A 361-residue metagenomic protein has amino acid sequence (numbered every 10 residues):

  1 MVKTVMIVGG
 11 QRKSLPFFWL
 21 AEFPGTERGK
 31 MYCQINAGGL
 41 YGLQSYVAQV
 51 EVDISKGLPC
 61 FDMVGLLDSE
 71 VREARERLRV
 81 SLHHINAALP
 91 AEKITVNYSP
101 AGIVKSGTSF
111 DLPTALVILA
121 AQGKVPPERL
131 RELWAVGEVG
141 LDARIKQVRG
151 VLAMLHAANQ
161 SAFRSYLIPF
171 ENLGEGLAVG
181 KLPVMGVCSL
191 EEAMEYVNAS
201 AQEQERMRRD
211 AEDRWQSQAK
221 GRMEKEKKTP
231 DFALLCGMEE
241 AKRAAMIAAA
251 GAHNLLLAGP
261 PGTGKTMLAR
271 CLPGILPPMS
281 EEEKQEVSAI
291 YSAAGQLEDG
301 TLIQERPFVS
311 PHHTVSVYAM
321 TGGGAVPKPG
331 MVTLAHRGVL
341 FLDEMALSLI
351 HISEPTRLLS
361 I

Functional and structural regions predicted by a protein language model:
K3-I7, F18, E22, T26-L256 (+3 more regions): Peripheral, non-AAA+ core regions of ATP-driven protein-machinery
E138, I350-I361: Single conserved hydrophobic/aromatic residue that forms the stacking wall/gate of nucleotide- or nucleobase-binding
L257-Q296: Walker A/P-loop
G259, G322, E344: The Walker A (P-loop) glycine that initiates the GxxxxGKT/S ATP-binding motif of P-loop NTPases
Q296-D299, I303-T314: Conserved P-loop NTPase mechanochemical-coupling segment
P311-L334: Short glycine-rich substrate-engagement loop in P-loop NTPases that contacts/grips substrate
P329-S353: Conserved AAA+/SF3 P-loop NTPase catalytic/coupling segment centered on the Walker-B
